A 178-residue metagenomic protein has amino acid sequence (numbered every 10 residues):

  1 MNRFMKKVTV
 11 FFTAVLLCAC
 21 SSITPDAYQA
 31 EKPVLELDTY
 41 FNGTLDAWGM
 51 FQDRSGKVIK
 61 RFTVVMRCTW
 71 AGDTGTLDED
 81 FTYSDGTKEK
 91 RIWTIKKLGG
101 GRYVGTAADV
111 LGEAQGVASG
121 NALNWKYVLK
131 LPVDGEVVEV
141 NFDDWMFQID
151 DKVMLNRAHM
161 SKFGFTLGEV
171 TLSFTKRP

Functional and structural regions predicted by a protein language model:
M1-T9: Bacterial N-terminal signal peptides that target proteins for export
L16-A19: C-terminal motif of bacterial Sec signal peptides marking the signal peptidase cleavage site
S21-T24: Bacterial signal peptide processing site
D26, V64, W70, D144 (+1 more regions): Sequence-level preference for short, compositionally simple segments enriched in small aliphatic or small polar residues
Y28-T44: N-terminal helix-cap/turn-to-beta initiation motif at the start of protein domains
W48, Q52-V133: Central antiparallel beta-sheet cores of small beta-barrel/beta-sandwich binding domains
V58-V64, V137-F142, T166-V170: Amphipathic hydrophobic-ligand
D143-P178: Glycine-rich, aromatic-bearing surface loops/beta-hairpins
